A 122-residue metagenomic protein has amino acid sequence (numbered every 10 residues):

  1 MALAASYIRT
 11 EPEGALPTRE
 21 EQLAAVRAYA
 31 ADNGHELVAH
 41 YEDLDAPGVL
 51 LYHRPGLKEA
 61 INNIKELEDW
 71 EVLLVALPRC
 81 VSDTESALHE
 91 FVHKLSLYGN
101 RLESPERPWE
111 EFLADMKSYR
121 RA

Functional and structural regions predicted by a protein language model:
M1-A122: Short, structured surface patches at the beginning of a domain
